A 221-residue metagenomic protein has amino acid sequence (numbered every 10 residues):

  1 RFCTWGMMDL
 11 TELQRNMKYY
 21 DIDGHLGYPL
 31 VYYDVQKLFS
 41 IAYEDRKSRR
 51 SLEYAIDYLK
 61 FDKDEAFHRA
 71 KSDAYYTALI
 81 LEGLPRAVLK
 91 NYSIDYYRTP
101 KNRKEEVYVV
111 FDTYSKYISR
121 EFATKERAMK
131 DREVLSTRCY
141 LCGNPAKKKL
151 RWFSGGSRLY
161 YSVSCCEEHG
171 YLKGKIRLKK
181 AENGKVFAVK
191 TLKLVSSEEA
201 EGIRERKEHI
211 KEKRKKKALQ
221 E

Functional and structural regions predicted by a protein language model:
R1-E221: DEDD superfamily 3′-5′ metal-dependent exonuclease/proofreading module
